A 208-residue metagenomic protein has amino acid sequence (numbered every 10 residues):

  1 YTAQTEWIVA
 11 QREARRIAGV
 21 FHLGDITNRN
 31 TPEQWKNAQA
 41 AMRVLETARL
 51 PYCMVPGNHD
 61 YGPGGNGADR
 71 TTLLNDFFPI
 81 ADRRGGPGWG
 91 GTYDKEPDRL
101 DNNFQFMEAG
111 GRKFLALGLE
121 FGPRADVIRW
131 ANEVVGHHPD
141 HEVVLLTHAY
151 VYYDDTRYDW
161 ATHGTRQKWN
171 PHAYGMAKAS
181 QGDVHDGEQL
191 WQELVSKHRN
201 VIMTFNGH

Functional and structural regions predicted by a protein language model:
Y1-E33: N-terminal active-site segment of His-dependent metallophosphoesterases
T2, E6, A10, K36-R43 (+2 more regions): Solvent-exposed, polar/charged alpha-helical surfaces in well-ordered, non-transmembrane soluble domains, broadly
E13-A14, V44-R49, A109-G110, L190-I202: A structural motif corresponding to the C-terminal end of an alpha-helix and its immediate exit/capping segment
A18-D25, P51-G57, G118-L119, V144-H148 (+2 more regions): Active-site neighborhood of phospho(di)ester-bond hydrolases with catalytic His/Asp-centered motifs
G24-P32, L117-G122, Y174-D183: The substrate-binding groove and active-site-proximal loops of carbohydrate-active enzymes, especially glycoside
T27-N28, D60, V151: Short active-site segment of divalent metal-dependent hydrolases/proteases that encodes the spacing between
T31-W130, G136-E142: Extended active-site neighborhood of metal-dependent phosphoesterases/phosphodiesterases
H138-V201: Active-site-proximal segments of metal-dependent phosphoesterases and phosphodiesterases across multiple
